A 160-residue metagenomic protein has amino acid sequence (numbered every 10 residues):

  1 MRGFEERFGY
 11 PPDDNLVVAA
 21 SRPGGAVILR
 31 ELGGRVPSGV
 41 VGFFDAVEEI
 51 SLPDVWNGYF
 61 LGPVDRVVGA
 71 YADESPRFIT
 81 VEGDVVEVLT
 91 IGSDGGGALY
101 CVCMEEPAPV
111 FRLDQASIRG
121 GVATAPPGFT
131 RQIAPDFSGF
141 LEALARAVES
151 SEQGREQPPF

Functional and structural regions predicted by a protein language model:
M1-L99, E152-F160: A surface-exposed partner-binding patch
V47, G92-G96, M104-E106, L113-I118: Short, flexible beta-strand-to-coil junctions
F60-P63, C103, P127, D136: Helix N-cap / beta->alpha transition motif
V88, P107-A108: A generic structural signal for beta-strand entry/edge sites
L99-V102, F111, G121, L141: Short helix/loop capping segments that flank catalytic or ligand/cofactor-binding pockets
A116-R146: Compact, glycine/acidic-enriched structural inserts
